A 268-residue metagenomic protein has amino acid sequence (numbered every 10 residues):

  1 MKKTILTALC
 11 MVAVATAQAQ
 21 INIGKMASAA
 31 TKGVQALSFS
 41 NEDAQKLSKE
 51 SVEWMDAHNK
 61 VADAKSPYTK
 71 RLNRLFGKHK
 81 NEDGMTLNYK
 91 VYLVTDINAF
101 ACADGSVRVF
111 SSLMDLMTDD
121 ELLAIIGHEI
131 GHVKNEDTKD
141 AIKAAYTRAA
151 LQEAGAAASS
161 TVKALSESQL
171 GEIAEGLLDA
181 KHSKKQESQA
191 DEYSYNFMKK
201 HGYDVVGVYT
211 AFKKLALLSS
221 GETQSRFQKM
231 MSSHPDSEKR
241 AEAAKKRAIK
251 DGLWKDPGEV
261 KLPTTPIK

Functional and structural regions predicted by a protein language model:
M1-T4: Positively charged n-region of N-terminal signal peptides that target proteins for export
C10-Q18: Hydrophobic h-region of N-terminal signal peptides that target proteins for export in Gram-negative bacteria
Q20-K268: A Zn2+-metalloprotease active-site environment signal
